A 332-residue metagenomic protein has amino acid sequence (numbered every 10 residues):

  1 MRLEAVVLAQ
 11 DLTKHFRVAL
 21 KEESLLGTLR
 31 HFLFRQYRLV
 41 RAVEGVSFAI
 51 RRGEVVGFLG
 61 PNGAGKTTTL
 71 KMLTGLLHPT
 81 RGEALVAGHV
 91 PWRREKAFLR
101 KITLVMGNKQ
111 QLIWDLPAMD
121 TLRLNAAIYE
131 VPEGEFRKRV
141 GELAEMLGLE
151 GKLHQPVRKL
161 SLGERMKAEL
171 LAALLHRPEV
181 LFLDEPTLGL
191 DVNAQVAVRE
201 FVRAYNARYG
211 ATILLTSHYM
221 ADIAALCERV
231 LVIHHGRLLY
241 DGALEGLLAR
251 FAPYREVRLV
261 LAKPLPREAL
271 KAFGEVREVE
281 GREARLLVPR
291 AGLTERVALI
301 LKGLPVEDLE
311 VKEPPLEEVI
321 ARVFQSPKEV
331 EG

Functional and structural regions predicted by a protein language model:
L12, S24-F32, T103, R123 (+2 more regions): Conserved ABC ATPase "signature" region
R177: Conserved catalytic motifs of ABC-family nucleotide-binding domains
L181-E185: Catalytic Walker B motif of ABC-type/P-loop ATPase nucleotide-binding domains
R199-L287: ABC transporter nucleotide-binding domain
R255-S326: Short, charged/small-residue-rich alpha-helical element at the C-terminal edge of ABC transporter nucleotide-binding
